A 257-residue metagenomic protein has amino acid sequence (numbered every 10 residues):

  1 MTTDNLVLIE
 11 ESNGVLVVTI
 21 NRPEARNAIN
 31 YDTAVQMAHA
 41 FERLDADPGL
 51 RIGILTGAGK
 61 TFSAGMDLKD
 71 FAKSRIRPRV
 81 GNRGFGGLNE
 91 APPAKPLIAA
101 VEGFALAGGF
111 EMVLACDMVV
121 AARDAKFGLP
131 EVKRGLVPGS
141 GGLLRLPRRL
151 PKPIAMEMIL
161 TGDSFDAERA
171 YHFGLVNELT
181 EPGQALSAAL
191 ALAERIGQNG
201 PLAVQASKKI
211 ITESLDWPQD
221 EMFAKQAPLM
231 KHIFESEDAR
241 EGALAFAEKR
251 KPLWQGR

Functional and structural regions predicted by a protein language model:
M1-A58, G183: Conserved CoA-thioester-binding segment of acyl-CoA-metabolizing enzymes
M1-L16, P48, F62, G162-E168 (+1 more regions): C-terminal alpha-helix plus adjacent terminal tail
V18, R22, Q36-M37, L55 (+6 more regions): Terminal peptide-recognition signature
A28-Y31, A64, K73, A115 (+5 more regions): Phosphate-coordinating loops and pocket residues in cytosolic domains that bind phosphorylated ligands
T33-Q36, M112, A185, Q226: Hydrophobic alpha-helical membrane-association signature
A34-A46, L68-L106, R134, R149 (+1 more regions): An acidic, glycine-rich surface segment that forms the CoA-thioester-binding/catalytic face of crotonase-fold enzymes
K60-A64, L106, G128, I211: Short, active-site-adjacent cap segments at secondary-structure transitions
A91-V204, E235-L244, R250, R257: Crotonase-fold acyl-CoA enzyme core
